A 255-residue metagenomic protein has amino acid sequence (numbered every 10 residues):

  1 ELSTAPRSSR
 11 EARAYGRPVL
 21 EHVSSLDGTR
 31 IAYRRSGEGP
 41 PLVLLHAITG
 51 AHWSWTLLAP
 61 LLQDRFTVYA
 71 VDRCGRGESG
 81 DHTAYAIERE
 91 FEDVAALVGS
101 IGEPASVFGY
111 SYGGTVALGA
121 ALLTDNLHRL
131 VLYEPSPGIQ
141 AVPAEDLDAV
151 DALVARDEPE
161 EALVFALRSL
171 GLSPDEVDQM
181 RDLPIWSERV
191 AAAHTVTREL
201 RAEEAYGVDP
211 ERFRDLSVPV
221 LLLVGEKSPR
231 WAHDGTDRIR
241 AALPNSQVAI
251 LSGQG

Functional and structural regions predicted by a protein language model:
S25-G80: Conserved HGGG/HGGXW glycine-rich cap/lid loop of the alpha/beta-hydrolase fold
L26, L57-P60, Y69-F108, Y112: Active-site loop/oxyanion-hole signature of alpha/beta-hydrolase fold enzymes
S36, A249-Q254: Short glycine-rich catalytic loops that host catalytic nucleophiles or stabilize transition states across multiple
L44-A47, S111, G225: Glycine-rich His-Gly loop
D72-G77, S136, S252-Q254: Short beta-to-alpha linker loops that shape the active-site pocket of alpha/beta-hydrolase fold enzymes
E103-A141: Conserved hydrolase catalytic core segment
P135, I139-I185, A192, T197-A202: Helix-rich cap/lid subdomain of alpha/beta-hydrolase
E188-A242, Q247-I250: Conserved serine/cysteine hydrolase catalytic core
